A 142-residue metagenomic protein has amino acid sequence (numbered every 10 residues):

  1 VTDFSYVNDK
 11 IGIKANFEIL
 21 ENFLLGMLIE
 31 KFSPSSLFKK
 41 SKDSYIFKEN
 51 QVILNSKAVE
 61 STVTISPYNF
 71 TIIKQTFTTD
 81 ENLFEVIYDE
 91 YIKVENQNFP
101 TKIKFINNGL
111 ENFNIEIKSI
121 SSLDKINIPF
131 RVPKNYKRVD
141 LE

Functional and structural regions predicted by a protein language model:
V1-E18: An acidic-aromatic
K10-I13, E21-F38: C-terminal low-complexity, charged extensions that often adopt amphipathic alpha-helices
N16-F23, Y88-E90: Residue-level signal for functionally critical sites in structured catalytic/ligand-binding pockets
L37-K137, L141: Gly/Pro-enriched, hydrophobic low-complexity segments that function as extracytoplasmic propeptides/linkers
